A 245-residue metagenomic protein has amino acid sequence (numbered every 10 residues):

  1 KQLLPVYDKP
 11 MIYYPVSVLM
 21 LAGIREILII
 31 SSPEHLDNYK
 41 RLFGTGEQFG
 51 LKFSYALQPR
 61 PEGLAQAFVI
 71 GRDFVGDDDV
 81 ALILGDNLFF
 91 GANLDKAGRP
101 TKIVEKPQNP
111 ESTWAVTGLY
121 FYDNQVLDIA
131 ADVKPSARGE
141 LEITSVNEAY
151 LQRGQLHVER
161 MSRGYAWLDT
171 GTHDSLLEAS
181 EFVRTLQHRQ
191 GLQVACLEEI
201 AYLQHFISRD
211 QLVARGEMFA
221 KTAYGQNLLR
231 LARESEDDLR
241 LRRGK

Functional and structural regions predicted by a protein language model:
K1-L3, G98: Short glycine-enriched, charge-decorated loop/helix-capping segments at active-site entrances that position
L4-L84, L88-L94, A214, M218 (+1 more regions): Conserved N-terminal catalytic core of the sugar/cofactor nucleotidyltransferase
I29, S136-A137, D169, Y202-H205 (+1 more regions): Hydrophobic alpha-helical scaffolding
H35, S175, Y224: Short phosphate-engaging motifs
A81, D95-E199, D210-Q211: Catalytic-core segments of class I nucleotidyltransferases/pyrophosphorylases that form NMP-activated intermediates
Y202-K245: Generic C-terminus detector
